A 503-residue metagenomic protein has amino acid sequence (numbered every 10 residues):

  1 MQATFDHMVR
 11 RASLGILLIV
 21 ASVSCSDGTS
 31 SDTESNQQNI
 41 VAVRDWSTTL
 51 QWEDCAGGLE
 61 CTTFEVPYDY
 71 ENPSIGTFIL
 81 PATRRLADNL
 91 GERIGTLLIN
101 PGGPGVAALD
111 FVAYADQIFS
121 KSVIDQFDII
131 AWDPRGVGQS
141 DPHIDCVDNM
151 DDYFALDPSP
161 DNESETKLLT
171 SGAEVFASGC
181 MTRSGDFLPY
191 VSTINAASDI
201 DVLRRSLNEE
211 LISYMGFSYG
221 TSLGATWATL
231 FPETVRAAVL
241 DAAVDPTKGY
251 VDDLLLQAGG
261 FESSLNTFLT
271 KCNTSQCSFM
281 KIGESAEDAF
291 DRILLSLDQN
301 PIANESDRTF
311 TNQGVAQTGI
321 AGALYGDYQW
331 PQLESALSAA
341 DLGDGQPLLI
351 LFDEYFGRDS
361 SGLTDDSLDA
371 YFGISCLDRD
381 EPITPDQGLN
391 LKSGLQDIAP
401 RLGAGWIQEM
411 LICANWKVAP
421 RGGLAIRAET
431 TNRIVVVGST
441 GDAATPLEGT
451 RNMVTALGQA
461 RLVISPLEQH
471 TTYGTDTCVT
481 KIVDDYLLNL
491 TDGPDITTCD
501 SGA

Functional and structural regions predicted by a protein language model:
Q2-L14: Bacterial N-terminal signal peptides that target proteins for export
A12-S22: Bacterial N-terminal signal peptides
S22-Q38: Bacterial Sec-dependent N-terminal signal peptides
N36-V315, G373-A503: Gly/Pro-rich cap/lid or specificity-loop segments adjacent to the active site
V244-E262, A336, G345-S360: Flexible "cap/lid" loop of the alpha/beta hydrolase fold
I302-T318, Y325-Q329, S361-D369: Structural motif
L324-G343, E381-D386: Short helix-capping/linker segments at secondary-structure and domain boundaries
Q346-R379, T384, G388: Long, low-complexity segments enriched in small/aliphatic residues
